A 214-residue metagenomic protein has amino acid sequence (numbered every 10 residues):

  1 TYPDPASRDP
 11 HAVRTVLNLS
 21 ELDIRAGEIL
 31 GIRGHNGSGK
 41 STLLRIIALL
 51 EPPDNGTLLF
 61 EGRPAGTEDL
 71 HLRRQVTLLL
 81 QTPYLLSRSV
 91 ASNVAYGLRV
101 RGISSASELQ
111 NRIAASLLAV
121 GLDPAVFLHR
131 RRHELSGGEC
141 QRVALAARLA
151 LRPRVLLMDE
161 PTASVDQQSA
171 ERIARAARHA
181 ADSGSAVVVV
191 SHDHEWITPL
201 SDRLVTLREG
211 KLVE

Functional and structural regions predicted by a protein language model:
R33-H35: The feature captures the beta-strand-to-loop junction immediately N-terminal to the Walker
A48: Helix-to-loop junction immediately C-terminal to a conserved catalytic motif
P64-T77, D182: ABC ATPase NBD coupling module
R131-L135, E139: Conserved ABC ATPase signature
L156-D159: Catalytic Walker B motif of ABC-type/P-loop ATPase nucleotide-binding domains
Q167-S169: Helix N-cap at the start of a conserved alpha-helix in ABC-type nucleotide-binding domains
S191-H192: H-loop/switch region of ABC-family ATPase nucleotide-binding domains
